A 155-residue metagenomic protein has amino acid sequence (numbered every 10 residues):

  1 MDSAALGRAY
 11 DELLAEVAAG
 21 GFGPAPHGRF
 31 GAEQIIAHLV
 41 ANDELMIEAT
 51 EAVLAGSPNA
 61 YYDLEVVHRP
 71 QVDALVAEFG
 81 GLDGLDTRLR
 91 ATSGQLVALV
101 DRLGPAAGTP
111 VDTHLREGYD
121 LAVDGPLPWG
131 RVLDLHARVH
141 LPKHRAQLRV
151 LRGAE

Functional and structural regions predicted by a protein language model:
M1-R29: An N-terminal domain-cap segment
S3-Y10, A32, L85-L89, L133-A137: Hydrophobic packing residues in well-ordered alpha-helices of helical domains and bundles
A5, E12, L45, A49 (+4 more regions): Exposed alpha-helical structural elements
A9, L13, N42, M46 (+3 more regions): Alpha-helical packing segments of well-folded alpha/beta enzyme cores
E12, E16-A19, G56, Q95 (+5 more regions): A structural signal for alpha-helix termini and helix-coil/disorder junctions
E16, P70-R116, L135: Acidic/histidine-rich alpha-helical segments that form the ligand environment of transition-metal centers
G23-R69, V111-E155: Short, contiguous alpha-helical
